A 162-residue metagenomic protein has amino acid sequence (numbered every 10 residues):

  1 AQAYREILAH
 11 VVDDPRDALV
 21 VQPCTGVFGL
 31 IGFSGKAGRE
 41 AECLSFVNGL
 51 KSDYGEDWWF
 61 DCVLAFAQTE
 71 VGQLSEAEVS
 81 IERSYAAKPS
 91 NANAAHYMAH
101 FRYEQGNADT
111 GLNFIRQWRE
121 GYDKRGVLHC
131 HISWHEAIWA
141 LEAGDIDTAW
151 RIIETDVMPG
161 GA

Functional and structural regions predicted by a protein language model:
Q2-K36: Hydrophobic alpha-helical hairpins/lids featuring a short glycine-rich hinge
Q2-R5, L30-S45, F66-E76, Y103-F114 (+1 more regions): Helix-turn-helix repeat elements of alpha-solenoid scaffolds
L8-A9, G26, N48, F66 (+3 more regions): Amphipathic alpha-helical repeat scaffolds
L8-D13, L44-S52, E82-A86, N113-G121 (+1 more regions): Amphipathic alpha-helical segments of tetratricopeptide repeats
R16-L19, E56, S90, K124 (+1 more regions): Structural signature of alpha-solenoid helical repeat junctions
P23, V63, Y97-H100, H135: "A position-specific structural signal for the A-helix of alpha-solenoid helical repeats
H129, S133-A162: Alpha-helical scaffold segments of alpha-solenoid architecture
